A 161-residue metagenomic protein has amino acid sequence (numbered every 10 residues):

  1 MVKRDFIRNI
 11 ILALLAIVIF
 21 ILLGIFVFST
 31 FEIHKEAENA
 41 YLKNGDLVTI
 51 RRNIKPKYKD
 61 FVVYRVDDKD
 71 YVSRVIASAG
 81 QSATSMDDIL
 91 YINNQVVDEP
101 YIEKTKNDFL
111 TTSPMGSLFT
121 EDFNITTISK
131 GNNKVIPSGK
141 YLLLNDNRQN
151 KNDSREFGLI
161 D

Functional and structural regions predicted by a protein language model:
V2, F6-I11, A40-D161: Soluble "head" domains of membrane/secretory-pathway proteins
N9-F26: Hydrophobic membrane-insertion alpha-helices, especially the h-region of bacterial N-terminal signal peptides
I21-N39: Aromatic-capped interface at the extracytoplasmic side of an N-terminal signal-anchor transmembrane helix
